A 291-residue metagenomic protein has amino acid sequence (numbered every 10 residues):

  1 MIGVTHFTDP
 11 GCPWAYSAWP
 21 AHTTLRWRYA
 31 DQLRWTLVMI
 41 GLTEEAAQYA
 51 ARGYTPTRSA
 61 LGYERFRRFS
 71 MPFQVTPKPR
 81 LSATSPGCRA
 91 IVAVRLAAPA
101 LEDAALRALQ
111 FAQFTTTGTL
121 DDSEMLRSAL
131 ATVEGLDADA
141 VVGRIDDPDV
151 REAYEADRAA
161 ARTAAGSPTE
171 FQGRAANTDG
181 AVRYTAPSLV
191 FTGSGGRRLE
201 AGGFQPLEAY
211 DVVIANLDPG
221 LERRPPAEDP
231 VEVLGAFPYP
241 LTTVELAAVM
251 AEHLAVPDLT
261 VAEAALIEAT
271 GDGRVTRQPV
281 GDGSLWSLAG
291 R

Functional and structural regions predicted by a protein language model:
M1-T5: Extreme N-terminal starter segment of soluble prokaryotic enzymes
H6-G11: Aromatic-flanked redox-active Cys/Sec active sites in thiol-based oxidoreductases, especially the WC-centered
C12, R52-G53, L81, R144 (+2 more regions): Charge-dense, low-complexity intrinsically disordered segments
C12-A15, L189: The canonical Cys-X-X-Cys-His
Y16-R127, T243-A247: Structural alpha/beta surface segment adjacent to cysteine/selenocysteine redox centers across thiol/disulfide enzymes
W19-R26, F111-R291: C-terminal cap of thioredoxin/glutaredoxin-like
